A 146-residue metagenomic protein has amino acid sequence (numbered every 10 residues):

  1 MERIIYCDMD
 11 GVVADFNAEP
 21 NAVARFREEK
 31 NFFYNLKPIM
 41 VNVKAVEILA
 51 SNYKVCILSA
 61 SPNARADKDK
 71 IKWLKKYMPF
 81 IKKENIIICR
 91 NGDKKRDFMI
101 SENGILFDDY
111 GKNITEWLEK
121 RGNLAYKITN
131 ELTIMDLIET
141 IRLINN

Functional and structural regions predicted by a protein language model:
M1-L36: Active-site neighborhood of HAD-like aspartate-dependent phosphohydrolases
I4, I87-K112, W117: Conserved Lys-Pro-Asp/Glu-containing loop-to-beta segment of HAD-superfamily phosphomonoesterases, centered on
D8, L58-A60, F107: Short hydrophobic segments within beta-strands
A14-F16, A64-K68, K94-D97, N113-E116 (+1 more regions): Short catalytic/ligand-binding loop motif for oxyanion handling, primarily in non-cytosolic enzymes, centered on
R25-C56, R65-K68: Short, acidic loop-to-helix structural element flanking the phosphoryl-transfer center in phosphate-processing enzymes
K54-C56, I87, I105, Y126: A structural signal for isolated positions on well-ordered beta-strands in alpha/beta enzyme cores
L58-N63, I71, Y77-D97: A short, structured active-site edge motif that brings together acidic residues
I105-T140: Acidic, Mg2+-coordinating phosphoryl-transfer loop and its flanking beta/alpha structural elements, shared across
